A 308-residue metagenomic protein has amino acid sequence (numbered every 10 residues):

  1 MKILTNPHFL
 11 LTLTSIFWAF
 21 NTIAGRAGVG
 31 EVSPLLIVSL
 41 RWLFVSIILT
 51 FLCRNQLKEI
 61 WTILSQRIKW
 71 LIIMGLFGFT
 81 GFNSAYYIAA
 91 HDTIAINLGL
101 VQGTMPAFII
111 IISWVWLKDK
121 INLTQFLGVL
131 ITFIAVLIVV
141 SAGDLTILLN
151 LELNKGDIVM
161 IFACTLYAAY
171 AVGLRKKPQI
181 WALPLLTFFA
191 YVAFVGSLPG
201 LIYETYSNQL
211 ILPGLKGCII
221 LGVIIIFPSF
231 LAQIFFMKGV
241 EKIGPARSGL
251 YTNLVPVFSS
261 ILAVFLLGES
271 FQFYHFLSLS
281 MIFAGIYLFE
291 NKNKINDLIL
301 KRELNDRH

Functional and structural regions predicted by a protein language model:
M1-L36, I147-K176, L198-P199, K301-H308: Glycine-/small-residue-enriched transmembrane alpha-helix faces in small-molecule transporters and effluxers
I3-H8, E31-L35, S39, I63-K69 (+3 more regions): Juxtamembrane helix-entry segments on the extracytoplasmic side of multipass membrane proteins
S15, V38-L40, N97-T104, G173-G196 (+1 more regions): Helix-helix packing/entry segments at the starts of transmembrane helices
I16-F17, N21-T22, T50, R54-Q102 (+2 more regions): Specific transmembrane alpha-helical segments of multi-pass solute transporters/efflux pumps, especially DMT/EamA
N21, F44-I48, V101-V115, L130 (+5 more regions): Alpha-helical transmembrane segments of compact multi-pass small-molecule transporters, enriched in specific families
G28, I37, R41, A89 (+6 more regions): Hydrophobic/aromatic residues within transmembrane alpha-helices of multi-pass small-molecule transporters
E31-G81, F108-I109, T165-G173, T187-S207 (+2 more regions): Transmembrane alpha-helices of multi-pass small-molecule transport proteins
L49, I121-G143, N253, L262 (+1 more regions): Hydrophobic transmembrane alpha-helices of multi-pass small-molecule transport proteins
